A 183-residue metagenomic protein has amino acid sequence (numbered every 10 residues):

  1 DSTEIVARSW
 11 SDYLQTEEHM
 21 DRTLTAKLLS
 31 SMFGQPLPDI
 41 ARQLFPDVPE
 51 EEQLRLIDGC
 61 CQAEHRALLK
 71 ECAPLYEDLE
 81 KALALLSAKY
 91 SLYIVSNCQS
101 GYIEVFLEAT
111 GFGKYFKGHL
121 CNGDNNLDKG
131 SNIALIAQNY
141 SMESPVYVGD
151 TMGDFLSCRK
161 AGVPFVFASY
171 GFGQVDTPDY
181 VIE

Functional and structural regions predicted by a protein language model:
D1-K27: Active-site neighborhood of HAD-like aspartate-dependent phosphohydrolases
S11-Q15, P36-E50, F106: Helix-loop "lid/cap" segments that line or gate small-molecule binding pockets
L28-L29, F112-L127: A short, structured active-site edge motif that brings together acidic residues
R42-E80, Y90: Metal-dependent phosphoesterase signature
L79-L107, N122: Substrate-recognition element of Asp-dependent hydrolases with the DxDx(T/V) motif
K129-F155: Conserved Lys-Pro-Asp/Glu-containing loop-to-beta segment of HAD-superfamily phosphomonoesterases, centered on
Y147-I182: Acidic, Mg2+-coordinating phosphoryl-transfer loop and its flanking beta/alpha structural elements, shared across
